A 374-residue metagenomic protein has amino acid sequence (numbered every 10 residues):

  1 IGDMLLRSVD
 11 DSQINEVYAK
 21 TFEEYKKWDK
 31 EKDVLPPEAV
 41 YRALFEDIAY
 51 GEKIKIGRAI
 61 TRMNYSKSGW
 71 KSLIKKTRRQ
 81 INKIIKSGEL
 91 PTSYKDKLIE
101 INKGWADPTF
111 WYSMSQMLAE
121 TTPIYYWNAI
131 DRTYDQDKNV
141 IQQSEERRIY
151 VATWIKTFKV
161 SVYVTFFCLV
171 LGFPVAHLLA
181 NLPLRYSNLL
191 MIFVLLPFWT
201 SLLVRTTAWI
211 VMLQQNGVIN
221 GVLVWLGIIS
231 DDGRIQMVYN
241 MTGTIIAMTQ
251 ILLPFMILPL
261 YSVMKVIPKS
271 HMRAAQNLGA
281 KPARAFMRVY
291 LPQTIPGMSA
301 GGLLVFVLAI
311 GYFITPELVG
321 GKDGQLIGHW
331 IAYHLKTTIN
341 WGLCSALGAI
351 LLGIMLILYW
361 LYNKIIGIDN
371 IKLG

Functional and structural regions predicted by a protein language model:
D3, Y163-L195, I210-V211, K265-V266 (+3 more regions): Transmembrane-helix boundary motif in ABC transporter permease subunits
D3-M4, V204, M256, G297-H329: Non-cytoplasmic
R7-V151: Membrane-topology segments of multi-pass transport proteins
V17-E24, E317, K322-N363: Interhelical loop and adjacent transmembrane-helix boundary motif in polytopic membrane transport permeases
R147-L178, L291: Transmembrane alpha-helix signature in integral membrane proteins
V194, Q250, M256-Y261, P268 (+1 more regions): Transmembrane alpha-helices
R205-T249, V319-D323: Membrane-interfacial helix termini and adjacent extracytoplasmic/periplasmic loops of multi-pass transporters
Y261-M272, Q276, S345-G374: C-terminal transmembrane helix and the adjacent membrane-cytosol boundary/short C-terminal tail of inner/organellar
